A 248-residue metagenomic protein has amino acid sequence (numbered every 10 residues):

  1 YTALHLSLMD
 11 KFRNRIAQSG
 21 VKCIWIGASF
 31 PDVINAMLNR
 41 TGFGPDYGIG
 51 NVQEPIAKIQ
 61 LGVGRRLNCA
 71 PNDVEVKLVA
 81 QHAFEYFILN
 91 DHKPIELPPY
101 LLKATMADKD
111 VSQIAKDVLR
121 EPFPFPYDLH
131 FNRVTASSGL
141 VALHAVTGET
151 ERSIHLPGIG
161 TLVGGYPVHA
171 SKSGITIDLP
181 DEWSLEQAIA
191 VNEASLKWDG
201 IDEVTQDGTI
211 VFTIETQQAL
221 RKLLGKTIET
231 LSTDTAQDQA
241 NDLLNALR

Functional and structural regions predicted by a protein language model:
Y1-S7: A short acidic, glycine-rich active-site loop that binds or catalyzes chemistry on phosphate/adenosine moieties
A3, G50, L129-H130: Charge-dense, low-complexity intrinsically disordered segments
S7, P31-N35, V111-I114, G174: Short hydrophobic/aromatic-rich motifs at helix boundaries and adjacent loops
S7-N14, S137, V141: Short, contiguous clusters of charged residues that form electrostatic/catalytic patches at enzyme active sites, used
D10-A17, V21-K103, R133: Rossmann-like dinucleotide-binding core of oxidoreductases
N68-R248: Long, compositionally biased stretches enriched for glycine and/or charged residues
